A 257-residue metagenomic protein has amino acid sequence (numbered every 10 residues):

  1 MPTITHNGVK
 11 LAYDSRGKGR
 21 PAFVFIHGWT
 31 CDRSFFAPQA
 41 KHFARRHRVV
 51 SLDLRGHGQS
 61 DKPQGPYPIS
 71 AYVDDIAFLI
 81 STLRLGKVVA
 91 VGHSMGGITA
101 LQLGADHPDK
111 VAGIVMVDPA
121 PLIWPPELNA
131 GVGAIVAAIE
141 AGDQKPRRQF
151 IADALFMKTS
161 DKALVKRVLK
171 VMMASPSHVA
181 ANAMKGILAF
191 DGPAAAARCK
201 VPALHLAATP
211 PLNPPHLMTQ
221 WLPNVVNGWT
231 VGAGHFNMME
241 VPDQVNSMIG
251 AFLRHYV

Functional and structural regions predicted by a protein language model:
M1-K10: N-terminal cap/lid segment of alpha/beta-hydrolase-fold proteins
V9-K62: Conserved HGGG/HGGXW glycine-rich cap/lid loop of the alpha/beta-hydrolase fold
D53, V89, A112-V115: Residue in the alpha/beta-hydrolase core beta-strand immediately N-terminal to the catalytic nucleophile
S70-V88: Conserved acidic catalytic loop of the alpha/beta-hydrolase fold
G92, G96, A100: Gly/Ala-rich beta-loop-alpha elbow adjacent to hydrolase catalytic centers
L101-D106, K110-G142: Flexible "cap/lid" loop of the alpha/beta hydrolase fold
W124-A130, A141-A197: Conserved alpha/beta-hydrolase catalytic His-Asp/Glu region
P202-M239, Q244: Conserved loop-alpha-helix segment in the C-terminal half of the alpha/beta-hydrolase fold that carries the catalytic
